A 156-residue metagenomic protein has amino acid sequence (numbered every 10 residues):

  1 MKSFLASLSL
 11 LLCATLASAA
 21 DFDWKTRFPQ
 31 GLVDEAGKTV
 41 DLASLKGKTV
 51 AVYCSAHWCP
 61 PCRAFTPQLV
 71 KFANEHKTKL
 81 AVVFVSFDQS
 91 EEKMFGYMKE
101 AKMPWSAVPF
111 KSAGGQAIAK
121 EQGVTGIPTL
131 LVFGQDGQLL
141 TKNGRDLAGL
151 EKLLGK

Functional and structural regions predicted by a protein language model:
M1-F4: Positively charged n-region of N-terminal signal peptides that target proteins for export
S7-T15: Bacterial N-terminal signal peptides
T15-G31: N-proximal helix/coil linker or "cap" segments that precede and/or mark the start of modular domains
P29-V50: A short beta-strand-turn-helix
K48, C54-W58, G126: Short pre-active-site segment immediately N-terminal to redox-active cysteine/selenocysteine motifs in thiol-based
C54-K71: Conserved redox-active cysteine motifs that mediate thiol-disulfide chemistry, especially di-cysteine Cys-X(1-2)-Cys
K79-K93, M103-A113: Thiol-based oxidoreductase modules, predominantly thioredoxin-like and allied folds used for disulfide exchange
K111-L154: Thiol/disulfide oxidoreductase modules built on the thioredoxin-like
